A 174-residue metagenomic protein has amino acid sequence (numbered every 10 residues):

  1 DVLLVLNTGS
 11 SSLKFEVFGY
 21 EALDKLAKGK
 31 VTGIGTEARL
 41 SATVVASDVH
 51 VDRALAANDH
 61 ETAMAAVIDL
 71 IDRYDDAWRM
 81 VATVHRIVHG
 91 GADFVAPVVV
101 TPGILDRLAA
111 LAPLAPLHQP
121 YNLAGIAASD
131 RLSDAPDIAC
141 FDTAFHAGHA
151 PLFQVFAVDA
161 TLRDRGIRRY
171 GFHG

Functional and structural regions predicted by a protein language model:
D1-L4: Extreme N-terminal starter segment of soluble prokaryotic enzymes
N7, V31, T83, D142: Residue-level signal for inorganic ion chemistry
S12-A57: Short glycine-rich, Thr/Ser-proximal phosphate-binding strand/loop in the N-terminal lobe of ATP-dependent enzymes
A46-R86: Glycine-rich, N-terminal phosphate-binding loop and its surrounding beta-alpha-beta segment
N58-T62, V99, G103, P120-A124 (+1 more regions): Conserved active-site and cofactor/substrate-binding residues in soluble primary-metabolism enzymes
I71-H118, P136-I138, A144-V155: Short beta-strand-loop/turn "lid" adjacent to the catalytic site in phosphate-handling enzymes
R107-G125, R165-I167, F172-H173: A gly/proline- and charged-residue-enriched helix-loop-helix capping module
I126-A127, R131-G174: ATP-dependent carbohydrate kinase catalytic cores
